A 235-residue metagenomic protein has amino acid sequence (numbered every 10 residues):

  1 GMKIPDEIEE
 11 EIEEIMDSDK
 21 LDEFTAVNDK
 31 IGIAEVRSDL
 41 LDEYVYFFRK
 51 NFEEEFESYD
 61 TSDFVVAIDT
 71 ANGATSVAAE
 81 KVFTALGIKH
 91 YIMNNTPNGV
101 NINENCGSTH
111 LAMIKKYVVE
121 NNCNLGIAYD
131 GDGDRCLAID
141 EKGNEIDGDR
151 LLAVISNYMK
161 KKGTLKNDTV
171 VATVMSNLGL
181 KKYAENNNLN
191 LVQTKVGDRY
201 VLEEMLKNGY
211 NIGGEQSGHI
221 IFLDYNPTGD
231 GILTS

Functional and structural regions predicted by a protein language model:
G1, V77-K81, N103-C106, C136-E141 (+3 more regions): Short acidic, glycine/serine/threonine-rich loops at helix termini
G1-V118: Gly/Ser/Thr-enriched, mixed-charge loops and adjacent short helices that form phosphate/oxyanion-binding elements
I4, E10-Y46, K50, K142-G214 (+1 more regions): Proline/glycine-rich low-complexity loops and linkers
I12, F48, D69, L111-K115 (+6 more regions): Buried hydrophobic positions in well-ordered alpha/beta secondary-structure cores of metabolic enzymes
N72-S76, G133-D134, S176-L178: Gly/Ser/Thr-rich loops at beta-strand to alpha-helix junctions that form or flank small-molecule/cofactor-binding
K89, L125-G126, G131-K142, M205-G213: Self-splicing inteins and homing endonuclease
Y129-G131, E145-R150, N226-G229: Short glycine/threonine-rich catalytic loop with a Thr-x-Gly-x-Asp
S217-H219, D224-T234: Non-catalytic, conserved peripheral segments adjacent to functional cores
